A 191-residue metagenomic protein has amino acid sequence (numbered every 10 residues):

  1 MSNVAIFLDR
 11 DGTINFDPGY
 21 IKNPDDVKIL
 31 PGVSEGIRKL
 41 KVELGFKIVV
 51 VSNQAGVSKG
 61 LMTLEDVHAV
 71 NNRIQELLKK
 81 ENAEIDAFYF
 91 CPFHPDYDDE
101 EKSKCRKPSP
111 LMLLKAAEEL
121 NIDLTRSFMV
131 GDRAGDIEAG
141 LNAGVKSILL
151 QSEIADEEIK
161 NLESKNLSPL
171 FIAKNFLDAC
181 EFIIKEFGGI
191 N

Functional and structural regions predicted by a protein language model:
M1-I48: Active-site neighborhood of HAD-like aspartate-dependent phosphohydrolases
M1-R10, A173, E181, E186-N191: Non-catalytic pre-domain segments flanking phosphatase-related domains
I14-P31, V57-D66, K80-A83, F93-K104: Metal-dependent phosphoesterase signature
V33, I37-N71, A83-H94, G140: Substrate-recognition element of Asp-dependent hydrolases with the DxDx(T/V) motif
G60-Q75, E100-K115, L141-V145: Short, electropositive alpha-helical surface patch
P108-I137: Conserved Lys-Pro-Asp/Glu-containing loop-to-beta segment of HAD-superfamily phosphomonoesterases, centered on
V130-F171: Acidic, Mg2+-coordinating phosphoryl-transfer loop and its flanking beta/alpha structural elements, shared across
